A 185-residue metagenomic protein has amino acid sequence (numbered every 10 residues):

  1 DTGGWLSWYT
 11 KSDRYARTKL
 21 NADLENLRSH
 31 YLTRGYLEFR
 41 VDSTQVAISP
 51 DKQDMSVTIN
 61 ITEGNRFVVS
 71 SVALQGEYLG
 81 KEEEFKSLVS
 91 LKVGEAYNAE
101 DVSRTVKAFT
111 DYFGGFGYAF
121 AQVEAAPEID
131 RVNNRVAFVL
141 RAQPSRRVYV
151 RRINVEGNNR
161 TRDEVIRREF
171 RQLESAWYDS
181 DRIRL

Functional and structural regions predicted by a protein language model:
D1-L185: Interaction-mediating elements
